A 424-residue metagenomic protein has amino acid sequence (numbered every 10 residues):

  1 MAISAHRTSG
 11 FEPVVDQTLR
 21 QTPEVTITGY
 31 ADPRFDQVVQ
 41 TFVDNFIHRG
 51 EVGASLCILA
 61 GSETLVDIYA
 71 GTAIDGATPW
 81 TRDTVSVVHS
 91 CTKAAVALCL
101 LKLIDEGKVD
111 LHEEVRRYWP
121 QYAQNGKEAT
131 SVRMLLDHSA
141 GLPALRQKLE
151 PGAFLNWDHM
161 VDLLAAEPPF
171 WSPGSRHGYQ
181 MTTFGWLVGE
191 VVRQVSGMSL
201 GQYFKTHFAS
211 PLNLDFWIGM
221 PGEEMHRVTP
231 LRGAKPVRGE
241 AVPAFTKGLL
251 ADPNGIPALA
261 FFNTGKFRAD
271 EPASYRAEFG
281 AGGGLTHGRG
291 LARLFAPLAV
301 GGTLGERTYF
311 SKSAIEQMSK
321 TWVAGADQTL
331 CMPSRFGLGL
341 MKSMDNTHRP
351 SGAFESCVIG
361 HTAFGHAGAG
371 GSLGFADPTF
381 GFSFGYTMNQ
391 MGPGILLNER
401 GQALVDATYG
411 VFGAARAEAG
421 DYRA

Functional and structural regions predicted by a protein language model:
T28-V88, D110-E113: Short, conserved catalytic-motif segment at the N-terminal edge
P33, L65-I68, E150-S172, M198-D215 (+1 more regions): Short, charged, amphipathic alpha-helices and their helix-cap/turn boundaries
D36-V43, S62, T84-E113, V188-R193 (+2 more regions): Active-site SXXK
I74-D83, P393-V405: A short, polar/charged loop-to-alpha-helix boundary motif
T81-D83, E167-G174, F184-L187, E271-G280: Flexible glycine/proline-enriched surface loops and loop-helix/loop-strand junctions
R82, V87-C91, L103-Q147, A165-A166 (+2 more regions): Active-site helix/loop module of the DD-peptidase/beta-lactamase fold, centered on the serine-lysine SxxK catalytic
H138, F184-V191, E278, G282-L304 (+1 more regions): Active-site-proximal alpha-helical segments within enzyme catalytic domains
G233-T286, E316, K320-P378, A414-A424: Active-site Gly/Thr loop motif
